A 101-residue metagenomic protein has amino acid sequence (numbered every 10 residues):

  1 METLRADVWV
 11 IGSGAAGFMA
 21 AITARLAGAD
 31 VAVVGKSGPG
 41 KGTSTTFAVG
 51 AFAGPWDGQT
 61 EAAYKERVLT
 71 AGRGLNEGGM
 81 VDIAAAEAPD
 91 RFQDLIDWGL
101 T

Functional and structural regions predicted by a protein language model:
M1, A21, L69-G72: A short alpha-helix capping/helix-coil boundary motif
E2-A16, A32: Beta1/beta-strand and adjacent pyrophosphate-binding region of the FAD-binding site in flavoprotein oxidoreductases
A16-A20, G42: Short glycine/serine/threonine-rich phosphate/pyrophosphate-binding segments that cradle anionic phosphate groups
A20, V33-G35: Hydrophobic alpha-helical segments, principally membrane-spanning helices and signal/leader peptides
A24: Aromatic pocket-lining residues of Rossmann-like dinucleotide-binding sites
K36-T101: Conserved N-terminal/central alpha/beta ligand/cofactor-binding core
